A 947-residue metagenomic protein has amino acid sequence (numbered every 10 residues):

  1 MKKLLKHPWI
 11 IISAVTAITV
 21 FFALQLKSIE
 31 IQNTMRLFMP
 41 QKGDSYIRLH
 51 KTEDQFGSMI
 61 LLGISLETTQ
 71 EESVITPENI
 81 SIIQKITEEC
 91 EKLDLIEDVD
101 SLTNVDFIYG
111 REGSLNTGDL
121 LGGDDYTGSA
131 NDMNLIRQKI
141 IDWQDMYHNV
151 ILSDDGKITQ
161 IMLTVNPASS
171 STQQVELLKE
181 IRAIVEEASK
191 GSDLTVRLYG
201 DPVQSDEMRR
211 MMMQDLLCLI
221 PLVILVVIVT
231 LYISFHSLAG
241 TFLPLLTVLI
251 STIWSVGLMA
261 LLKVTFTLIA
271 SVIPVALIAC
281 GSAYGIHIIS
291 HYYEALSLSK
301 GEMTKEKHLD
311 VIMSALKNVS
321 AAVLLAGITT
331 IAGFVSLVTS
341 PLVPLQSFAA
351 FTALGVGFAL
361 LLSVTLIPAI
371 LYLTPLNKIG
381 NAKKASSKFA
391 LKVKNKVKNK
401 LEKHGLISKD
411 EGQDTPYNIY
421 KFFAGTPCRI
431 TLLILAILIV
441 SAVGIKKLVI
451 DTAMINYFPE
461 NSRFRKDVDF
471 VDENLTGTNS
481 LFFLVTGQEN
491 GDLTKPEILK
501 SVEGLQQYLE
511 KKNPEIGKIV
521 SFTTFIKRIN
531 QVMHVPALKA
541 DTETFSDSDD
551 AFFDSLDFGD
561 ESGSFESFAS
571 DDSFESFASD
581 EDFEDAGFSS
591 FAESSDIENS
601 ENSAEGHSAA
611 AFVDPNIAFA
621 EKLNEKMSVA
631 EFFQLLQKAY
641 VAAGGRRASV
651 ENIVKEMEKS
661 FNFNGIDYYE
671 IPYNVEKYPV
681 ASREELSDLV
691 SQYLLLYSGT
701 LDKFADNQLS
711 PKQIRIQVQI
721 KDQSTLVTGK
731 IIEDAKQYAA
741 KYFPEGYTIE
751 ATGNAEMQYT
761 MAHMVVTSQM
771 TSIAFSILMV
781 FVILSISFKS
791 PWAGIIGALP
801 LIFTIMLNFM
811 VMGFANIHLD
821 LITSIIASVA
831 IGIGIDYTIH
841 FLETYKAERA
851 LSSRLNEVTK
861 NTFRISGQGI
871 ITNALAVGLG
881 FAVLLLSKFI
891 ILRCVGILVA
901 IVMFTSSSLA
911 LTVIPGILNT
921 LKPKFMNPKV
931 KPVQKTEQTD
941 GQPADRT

Functional and structural regions predicted by a protein language model:
M1-N33, P368-A369, L373, N377-M454 (+2 more regions): Signature of alpha-helical transmembrane segments and their immediate interfacial
L5-K6, M213-F266, T339-V343, T771-I817 (+1 more regions): Interfacial segments of transmembrane alpha-helices in multi-pass membrane proteins
S13, I278-Y292, S320-T339, P344-L401 (+3 more regions): Transmembrane alpha-helices and their membrane-interface boundaries in multi-pass membrane transporters and channels
L26-V74, I80-S81, G128-I151, N166 (+7 more regions): Solvent-exposed, non-transmembrane loop/terminal regulatory segments of multi-pass membrane proteins
I47, K92, E97-T164, E176 (+4 more regions): Extracytoplasmic
D54, Y126-S237, L249, P679-V780: Extracytoplasmic
L216, L245, Y284, S297-S340 (+4 more regions): Pore- and gate-forming transmembrane helices of large, multi-pass membrane proteins
G405, G412, N418-F422, T426-E561 (+5 more regions): Juxtamembrane segments of multi-pass membrane proteins
